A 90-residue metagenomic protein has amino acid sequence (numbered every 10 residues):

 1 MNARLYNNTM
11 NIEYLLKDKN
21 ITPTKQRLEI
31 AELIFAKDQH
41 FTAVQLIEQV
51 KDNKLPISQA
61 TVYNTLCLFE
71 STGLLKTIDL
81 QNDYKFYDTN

Functional and structural regions predicted by a protein language model:
Y6-N20: Short, Lys/Arg-enriched N-terminal segment that forms or immediately precedes the first helix of a structured domain
P23, A36-T42: Short capping segments at the starts of secondary-structure elements
L28-L33: Pre-recognition alpha-helix immediately N-terminal to the DNA-recognition helix within helix-turn-helix or winged-helix
I34-F35, E48: Long C-terminal interaction/binding lobes of large macromolecular proteins
Q45-K51: A short acidic, leucine-rich amphipathic alpha-helix
V62-T72: Basic amphipathic alpha-helical segments that dock to polyanions
S71-N90: Non-DNA-binding regulatory cores of transcription-related proteins, predominantly C-terminal effector-binding
